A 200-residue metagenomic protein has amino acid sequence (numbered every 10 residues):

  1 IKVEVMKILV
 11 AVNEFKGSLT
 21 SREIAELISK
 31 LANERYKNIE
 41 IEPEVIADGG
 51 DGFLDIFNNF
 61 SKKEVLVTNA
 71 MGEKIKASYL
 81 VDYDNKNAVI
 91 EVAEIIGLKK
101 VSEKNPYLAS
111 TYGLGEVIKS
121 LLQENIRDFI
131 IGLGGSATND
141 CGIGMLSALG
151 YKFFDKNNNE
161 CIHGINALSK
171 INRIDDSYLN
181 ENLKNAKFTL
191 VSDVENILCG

Functional and structural regions predicted by a protein language model:
K2, I197-G200: Short, intrinsically disordered, charge-balanced linker/junction segments flanking boundaries in proteins
V5-L9: Extreme N-terminal starter segment of soluble prokaryotic enzymes
E14-S18, R22, A47-G49, L133-C141 (+1 more regions): Gly/Ser/Thr-rich loops at beta-strand to alpha-helix junctions that form or flank small-molecule/cofactor-binding
S21, L54-D55, C141-M145, G200: Short acidic, glycine/serine/threonine-rich loops at helix termini
K30-V101, E181, F188-N196: Glycine-rich nucleotide/cofactor/substrate-binding loop typically near the N-terminus or early in the first domain
K74-T138: Anion-binding (especially nucleotide phosphate/pyrophosphate-binding) glycine-rich loop and adjoining beta-alpha core
L108-Y112, E116-K119, Q123-I130, A137-K187: Glycine/threonine-rich beta-strand-loop-alpha-helix active-site module that forms ligand/phosphate-binding
